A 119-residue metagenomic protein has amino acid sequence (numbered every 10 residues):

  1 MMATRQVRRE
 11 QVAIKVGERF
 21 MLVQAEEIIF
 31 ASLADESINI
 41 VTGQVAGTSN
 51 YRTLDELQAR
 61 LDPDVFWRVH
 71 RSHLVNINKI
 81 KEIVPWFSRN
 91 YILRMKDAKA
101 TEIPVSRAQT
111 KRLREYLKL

Functional and structural regions predicted by a protein language model:
M1-L119: Basic, polyanion-interacting recognition surfaces, primarily in bacterial LytTR/OmpR-type DNA-binding effector domains
